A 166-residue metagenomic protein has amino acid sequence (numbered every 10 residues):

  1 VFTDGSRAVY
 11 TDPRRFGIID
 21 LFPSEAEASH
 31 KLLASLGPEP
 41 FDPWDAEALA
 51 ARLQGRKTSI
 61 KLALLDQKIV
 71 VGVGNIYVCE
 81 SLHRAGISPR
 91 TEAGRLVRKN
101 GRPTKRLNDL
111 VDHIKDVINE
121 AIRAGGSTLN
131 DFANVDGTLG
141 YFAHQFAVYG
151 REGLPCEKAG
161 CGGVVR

Functional and structural regions predicted by a protein language model:
V1-I87, E92, L96, N100: Phosphate/anion-contacting hairpin/loop surfaces
E47, T104-N108, T128: Noncatalytic, beta-rich nucleic-acid-contacting surfaces in large DNA/RNA-processing enzymes
V73, R102, R106, V148: Short, contiguous, pocket-lining structural segments that sit at or immediately flank catalytic/ligand-binding sites
I87, G101-R106, L110: Glycine- and Gly-Pro-enriched alpha-helical subdomains that act as flexible, kink-prone "lid/hinge" or packing modules
L96-P103, A159-C161: Short, charged helix-to-loop "capping" segments that act as catalytic/coupling loops
I114: Active-site environment of non-heme Fe oxygenases that use a 2-His-1-carboxylate facial triad
I118-R166: C-terminal accessory segment of soluble enzyme catalytic cores
